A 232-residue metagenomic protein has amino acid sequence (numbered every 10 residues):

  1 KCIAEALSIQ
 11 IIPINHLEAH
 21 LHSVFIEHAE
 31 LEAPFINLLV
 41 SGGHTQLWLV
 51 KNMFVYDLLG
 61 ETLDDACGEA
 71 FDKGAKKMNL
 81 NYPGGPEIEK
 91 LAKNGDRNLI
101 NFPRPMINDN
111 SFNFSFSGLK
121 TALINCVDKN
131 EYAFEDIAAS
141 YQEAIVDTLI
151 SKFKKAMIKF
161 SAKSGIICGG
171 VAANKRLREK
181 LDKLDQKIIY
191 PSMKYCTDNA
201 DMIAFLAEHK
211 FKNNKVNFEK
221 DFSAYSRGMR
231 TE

Functional and structural regions predicted by a protein language model:
K1-S8, K175-K183: Short Gly/Thr/Asp-enriched flexible loops that form oxyanion-binding sites at enzyme active sites
I9, P13-I36, L206: Conserved phosphate-binding catalytic cores of ATP/NTP-utilizing and phosphoryl-transfer enzymes
P13-I14, G165, D182-I203, V216: Conserved phosphate-binding/catalytic loops in two-lobed NTP-binding clefts
L31-A33, L38-S41, Q46-Y132, H209-R230: A short helix-loop
G43, G169-V171, M193: Active-site metal-binding loops of divalent metal-dependent hydrolases
N108-S117, A122-I166: Adenine-nucleotide phosphate-binding core of ATP-dependent small-molecule kinases
A162-L181: Glycine-rich phosphate-binding loops at beta-strand->alpha-helix junctions
R176, C196-K212, E232: Claisen-condensing/thiolase-fold acyl-transfer catalytic domains that form or cleave C-C bonds in fatty acid
